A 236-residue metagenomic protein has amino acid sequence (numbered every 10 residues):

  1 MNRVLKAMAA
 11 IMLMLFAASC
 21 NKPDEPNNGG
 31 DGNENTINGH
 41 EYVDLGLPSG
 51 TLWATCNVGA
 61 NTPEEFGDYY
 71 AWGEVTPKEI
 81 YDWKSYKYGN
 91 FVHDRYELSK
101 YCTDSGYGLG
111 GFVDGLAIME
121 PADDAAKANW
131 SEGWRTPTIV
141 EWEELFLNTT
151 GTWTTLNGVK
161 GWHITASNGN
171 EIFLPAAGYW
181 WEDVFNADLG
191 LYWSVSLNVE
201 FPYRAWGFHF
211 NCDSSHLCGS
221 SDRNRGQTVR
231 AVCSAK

Functional and structural regions predicted by a protein language model:
R3-A10: Sec-dependent signal peptide recognition, specifically the positively charged N-region followed immediately by
F16-S19: C-terminal motif of bacterial Sec signal peptides marking the signal peptidase cleavage site
N21-P23: Bacterial signal peptide processing site
E25-K236: Conserved positions within compact, well-structured domain cores
